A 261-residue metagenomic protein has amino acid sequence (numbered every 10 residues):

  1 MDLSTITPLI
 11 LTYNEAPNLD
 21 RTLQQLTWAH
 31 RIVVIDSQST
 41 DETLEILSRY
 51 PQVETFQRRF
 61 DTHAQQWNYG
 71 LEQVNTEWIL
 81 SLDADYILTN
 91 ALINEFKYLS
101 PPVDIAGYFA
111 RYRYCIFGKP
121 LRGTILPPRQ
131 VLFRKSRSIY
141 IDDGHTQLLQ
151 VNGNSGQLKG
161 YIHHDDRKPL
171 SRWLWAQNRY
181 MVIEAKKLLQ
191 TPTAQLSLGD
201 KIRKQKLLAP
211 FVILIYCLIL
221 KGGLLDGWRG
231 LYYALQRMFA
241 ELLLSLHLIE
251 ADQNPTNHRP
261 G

Functional and structural regions predicted by a protein language model:
T5-T7: Cell-envelope/extracellular polymer assembly enzymes that use nucleotide-activated donors
L9-W28: Short, well-formed alpha-helical segments that are part of the catalytic scaffolds of diverse glycosyltransferases
P17-D20, D41-R49, A91-L92: Acidic helix N-cap motif at the loop->helix transition within catalytic regions of sugar-transfer enzymes
Q25, D36-E45, R49, F60 (+1 more regions): A conserved acidic beta->alpha catalytic loop
L44-N75: Conserved donor nucleotide-binding strand/loop of the catalytic core
Q65-L71, T89-P255, G261: Catalytic-site signature of metal-activated, phosphate-bearing donor transferases, centered on the GT-A/GT-A-like
I79: Short aromatic/hydrophobic "clamp" motif used to bind/position activated sugar donors
